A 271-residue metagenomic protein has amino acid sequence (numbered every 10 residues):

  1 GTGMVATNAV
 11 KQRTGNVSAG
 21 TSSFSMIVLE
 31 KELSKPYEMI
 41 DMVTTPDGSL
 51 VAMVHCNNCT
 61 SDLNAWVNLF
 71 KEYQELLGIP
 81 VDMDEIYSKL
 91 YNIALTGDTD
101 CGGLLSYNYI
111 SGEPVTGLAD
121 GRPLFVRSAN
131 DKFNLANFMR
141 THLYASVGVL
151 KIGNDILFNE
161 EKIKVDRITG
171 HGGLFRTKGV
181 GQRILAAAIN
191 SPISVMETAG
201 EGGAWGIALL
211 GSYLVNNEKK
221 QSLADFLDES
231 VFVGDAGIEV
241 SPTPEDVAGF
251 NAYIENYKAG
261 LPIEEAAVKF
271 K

Functional and structural regions predicted by a protein language model:
G1-T169, L174-K271: Active-site core segments that coordinate phosphate-bearing ligands/cofactors across diverse enzyme families
